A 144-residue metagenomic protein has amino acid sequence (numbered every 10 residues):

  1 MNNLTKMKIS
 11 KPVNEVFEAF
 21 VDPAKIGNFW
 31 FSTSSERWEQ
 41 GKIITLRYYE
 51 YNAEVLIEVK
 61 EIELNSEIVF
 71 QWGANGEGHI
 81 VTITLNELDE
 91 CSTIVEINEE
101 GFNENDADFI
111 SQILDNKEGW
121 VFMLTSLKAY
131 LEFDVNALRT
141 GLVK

Functional and structural regions predicted by a protein language model:
M1-S35: Hydrophobic ligand-binding cavity/cleft-lining segments
N2-K6, I43, E54, E67 (+2 more regions): Intrinsic-disorder/low-complexity, polar/charged segments enriched in Ser/Thr/Lys/Arg/Asp/Glu/Gln
M7, L56-E61, I80-E87: Hydrophobic/aromatic beta-strand elements that line small-molecule binding cavities or substrate pockets in beta-rich
K8-P12, R47-Y49, N86, N98-F102: Solvent-exposed residues in well-ordered beta-strands and their adjoining turns, especially edge/terminal strands
V16-F20, I26, I44, V59 (+4 more regions): Hydrophobic pocket/interface hotspot
N28, T33-A74: Glycine-rich portal/gate segments that line the openings of hydrophobic small-molecule binding cavities
N75-F122, L138-T140: Beta-strand/loop substructures that line and gate deep hydrophobic ligand-binding cavities in soluble
A129-K144: Short, highly charged C-terminal tails/helix-capping segments
